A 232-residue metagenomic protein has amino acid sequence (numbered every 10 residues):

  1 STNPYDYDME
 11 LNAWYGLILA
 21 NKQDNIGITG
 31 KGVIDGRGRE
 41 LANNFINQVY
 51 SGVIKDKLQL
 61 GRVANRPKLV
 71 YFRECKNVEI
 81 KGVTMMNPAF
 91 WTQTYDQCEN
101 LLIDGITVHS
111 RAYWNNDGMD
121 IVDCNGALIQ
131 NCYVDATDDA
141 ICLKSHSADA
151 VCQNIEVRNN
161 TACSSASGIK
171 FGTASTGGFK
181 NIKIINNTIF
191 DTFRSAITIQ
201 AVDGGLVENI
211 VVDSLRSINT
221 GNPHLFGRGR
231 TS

Functional and structural regions predicted by a protein language model:
S1-S232: Extracellular/periplasmic carbohydrate-active domains that bind, remodel, or depolymerize complex polysaccharides
